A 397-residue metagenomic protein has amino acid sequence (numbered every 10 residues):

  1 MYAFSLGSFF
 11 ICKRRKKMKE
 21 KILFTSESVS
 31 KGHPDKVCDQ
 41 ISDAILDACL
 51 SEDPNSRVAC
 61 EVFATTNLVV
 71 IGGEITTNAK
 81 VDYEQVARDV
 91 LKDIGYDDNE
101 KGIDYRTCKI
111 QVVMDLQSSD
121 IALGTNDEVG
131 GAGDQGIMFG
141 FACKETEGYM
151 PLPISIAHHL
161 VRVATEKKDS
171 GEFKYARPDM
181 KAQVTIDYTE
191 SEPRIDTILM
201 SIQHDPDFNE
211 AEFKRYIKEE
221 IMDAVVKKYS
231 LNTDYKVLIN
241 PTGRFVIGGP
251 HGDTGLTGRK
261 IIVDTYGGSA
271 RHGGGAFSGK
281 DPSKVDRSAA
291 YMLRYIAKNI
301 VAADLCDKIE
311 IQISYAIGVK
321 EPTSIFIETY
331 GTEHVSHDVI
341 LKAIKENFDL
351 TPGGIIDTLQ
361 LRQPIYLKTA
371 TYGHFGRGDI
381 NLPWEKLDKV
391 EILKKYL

Functional and structural regions predicted by a protein language model:
M1-K17: Short, Lys/Arg-enriched N-terminal segments with co-localized hydrophobic residues within the first ~10-30 amino acids
M18-A59, L387-V390: N-terminal, positively charged regions that mediate nucleic acid binding
T25, N67, Q85, K92-I247 (+2 more regions): Glycine-rich, mobile lid/loop segments that gate access to catalytic sites or pores
E27-V29, H33-C38, G130-T146, V246-A270 (+2 more regions): Conserved phosphate/anionic-ligand binding catalytic regions in large, soluble enzymes, centered on
K31-L50, T146-R162, K280-D304: Alpha-helical support elements that line or immediately flank enzyme active sites and cofactor-binding pockets
S56-C60, M180-I186, Y235-I239, L305-A316: A short glycine-rich, hydrophobically flanked beta-strand micro-motif that places a catalytic Asp/Glu for divalent metal
T65, C306-K308, Y315-L397: Internal helix-turn-beta structural module
F208-V301: Glycine-rich anion/phosphate-binding loop at the beta-strand->alpha-helix junction
